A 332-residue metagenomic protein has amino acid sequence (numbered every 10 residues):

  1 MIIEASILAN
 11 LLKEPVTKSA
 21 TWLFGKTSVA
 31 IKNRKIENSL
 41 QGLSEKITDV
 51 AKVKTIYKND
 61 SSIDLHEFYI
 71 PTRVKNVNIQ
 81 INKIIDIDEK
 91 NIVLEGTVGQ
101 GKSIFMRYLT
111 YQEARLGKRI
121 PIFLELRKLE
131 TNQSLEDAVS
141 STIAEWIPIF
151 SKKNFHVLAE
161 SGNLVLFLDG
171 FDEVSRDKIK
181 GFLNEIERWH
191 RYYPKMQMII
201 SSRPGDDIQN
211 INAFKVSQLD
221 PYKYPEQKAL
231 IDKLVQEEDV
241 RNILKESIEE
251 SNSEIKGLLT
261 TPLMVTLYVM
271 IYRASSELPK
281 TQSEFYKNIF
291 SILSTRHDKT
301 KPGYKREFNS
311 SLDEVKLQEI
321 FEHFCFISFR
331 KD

Functional and structural regions predicted by a protein language model:
I3-R296, E314-Q318, C325: P-loop NTPase signaling cores
Y304: Polynucleotide-recognition surfaces of large bacterial nucleic-acid defense/processing enzymes
